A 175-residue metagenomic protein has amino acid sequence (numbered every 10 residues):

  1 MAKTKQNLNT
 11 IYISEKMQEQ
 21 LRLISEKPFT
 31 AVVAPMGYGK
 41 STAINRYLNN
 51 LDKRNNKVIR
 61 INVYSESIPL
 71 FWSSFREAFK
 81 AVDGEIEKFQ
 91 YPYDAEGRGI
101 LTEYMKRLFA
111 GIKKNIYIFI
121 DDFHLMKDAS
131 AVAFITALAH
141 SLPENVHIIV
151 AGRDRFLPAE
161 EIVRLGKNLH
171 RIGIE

Functional and structural regions predicted by a protein language model:
M1-M36, R46-Y47: Walker A/P-loop-proximal flanking segment of P-loop NTPase domains
L23-I24, L108-I112, A139-N145: Conserved catalytic network of the ASCE P-loop NTPase/AAA+ motor domain
F29, A34, L125-S130, A137-L165 (+1 more regions): Sensor-1/coupling segment of RecA-like P-loop NTPase cores
T30-R60: P-loop NTPase Walker A phosphate-binding motif
A34-M36, V58-I68, Y93-D94, I174-E175: A short hydrophobic beta-strand->loop->alpha-helix junction that borders the nucleotide-binding pocket of P-loop NTPases
P69-F89, M105-K106: Conserved NTP-binding/hydrolysis module of P-loop NTPases
L108-A131: Conserved P-loop NTPase "ATPase switch" module shared by AAA+ and STAND
